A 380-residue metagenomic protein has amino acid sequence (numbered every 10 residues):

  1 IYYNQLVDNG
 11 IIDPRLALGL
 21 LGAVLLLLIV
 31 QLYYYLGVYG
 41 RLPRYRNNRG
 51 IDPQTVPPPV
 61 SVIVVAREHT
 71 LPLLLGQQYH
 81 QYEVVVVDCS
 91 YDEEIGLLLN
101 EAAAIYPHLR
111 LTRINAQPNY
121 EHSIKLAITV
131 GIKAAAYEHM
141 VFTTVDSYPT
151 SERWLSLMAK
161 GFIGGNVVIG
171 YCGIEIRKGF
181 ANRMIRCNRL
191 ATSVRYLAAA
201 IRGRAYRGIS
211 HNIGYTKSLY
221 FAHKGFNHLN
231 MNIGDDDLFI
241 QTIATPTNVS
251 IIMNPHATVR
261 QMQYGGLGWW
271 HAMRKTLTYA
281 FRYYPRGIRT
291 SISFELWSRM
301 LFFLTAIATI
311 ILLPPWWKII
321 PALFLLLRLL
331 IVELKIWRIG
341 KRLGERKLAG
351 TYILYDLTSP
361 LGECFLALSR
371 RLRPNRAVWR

Functional and structural regions predicted by a protein language model:
I1-P53, I336, E363: N-terminal membrane-anchoring/stem segments of glycan-assembly enzymes
G40, R299-R376: Membrane-embedded multi-pass helical conduit in multi-pass membrane proteins, especially envelope-biosynthetic
P58-S61, E83: Cell-envelope/extracellular polymer assembly enzymes that use nucleotide-activated donors
L73-P118: Acidic donor-binding segment of Leloir-type glycosyltransferases
E93, V145-K160: Acidic donor-binding/catalytic loop of UDP-sugar-dependent glycosyltransferases, especially processive GT2
R113-S123, A127, G131, L157-H223 (+3 more regions): Long helical/loop segments within the catalytic core of UDP-sugar-dependent glycosyltransferases, especially the large
M140: Short aromatic/hydrophobic "clamp" motif used to bind/position activated sugar donors
V167-T192, F221, N227-R289: Catalytic donor/gating beta->alpha subdomain of glycosyltransferases that bind UDP-sugars
